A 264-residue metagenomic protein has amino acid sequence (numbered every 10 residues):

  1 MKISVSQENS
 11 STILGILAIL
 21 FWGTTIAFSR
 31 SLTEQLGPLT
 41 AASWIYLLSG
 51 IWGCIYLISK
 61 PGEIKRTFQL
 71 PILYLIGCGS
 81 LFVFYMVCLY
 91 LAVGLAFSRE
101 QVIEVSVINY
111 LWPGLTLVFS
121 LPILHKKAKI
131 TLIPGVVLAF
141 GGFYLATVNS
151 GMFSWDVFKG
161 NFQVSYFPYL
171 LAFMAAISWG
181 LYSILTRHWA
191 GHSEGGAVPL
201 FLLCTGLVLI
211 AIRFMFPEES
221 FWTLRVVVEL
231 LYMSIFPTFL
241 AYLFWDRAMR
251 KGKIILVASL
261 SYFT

Functional and structural regions predicted by a protein language model:
M1-I45, S49, S80, F84 (+3 more regions): Glycine-/small-residue-enriched transmembrane alpha-helix faces in small-molecule transporters and effluxers
T12-I16, Q69-G79, A128-G141, H192-L202 (+1 more regions): Cytoplasmic-side transmembrane-helix entry/capping segments in multi-pass membrane proteins
T25-I26, P61-I103, N109, L145 (+1 more regions): Specific transmembrane alpha-helical segments of multi-pass solute transporters/efflux pumps, especially DMT/EamA
A27-Q35, I64-K65, V93-Q101, T147-V164 (+1 more regions): Membrane-interface helix termini and inter-helical loops of multi-pass transporters
Q35-F84, P113-T116, S120, I177-Y182 (+2 more regions): Transmembrane alpha-helices of multi-pass small-molecule transport proteins
T40-I51, Y90-H125, I254-T264: Specific alpha-helical transmembrane segments that line the substrate/conduction pathway and gating interfaces
A42-W44, I103-L111, L185-G206, I235-T264: Helix-helix packing/entry segments at the starts of transmembrane helices
G53, A128-G151, F263: Hydrophobic transmembrane alpha-helices of multi-pass small-molecule transport proteins
